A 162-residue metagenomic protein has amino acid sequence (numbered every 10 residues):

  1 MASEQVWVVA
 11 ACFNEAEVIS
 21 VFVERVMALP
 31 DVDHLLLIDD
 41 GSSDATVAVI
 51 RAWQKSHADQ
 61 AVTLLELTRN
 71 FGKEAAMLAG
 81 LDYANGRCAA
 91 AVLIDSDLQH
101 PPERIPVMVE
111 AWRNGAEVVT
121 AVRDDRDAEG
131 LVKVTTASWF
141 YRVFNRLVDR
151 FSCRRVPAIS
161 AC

Functional and structural regions predicted by a protein language model:
A2-V6: Extreme N-terminal starter segment of soluble prokaryotic enzymes
A10, V32-S42, L65-E66, I94: Short beta-strand/loop segment that forms part of the nucleotide-sugar
E15-A28: Short, well-formed alpha-helical segments that are part of the catalytic scaffolds of diverse glycosyltransferases
E15-V18, S42, P101: Donor nucleotide-sugar binding loop of glycosyltransferases
L29-D31, K55-A61: Short helix-capping segments at alpha-helix termini
D39-A48, L98-Q99: A conserved acidic beta->alpha catalytic loop
L65-R69, K73-Y83, A90, P102-C162: Acceptor/aglycone-binding surface of glycosyltransferases and processive sugar-polymer synthases
R87-Q99: Short beta-strand-to-loop acidic/aromatic patch adjacent to the donor-nucleotide binding site
